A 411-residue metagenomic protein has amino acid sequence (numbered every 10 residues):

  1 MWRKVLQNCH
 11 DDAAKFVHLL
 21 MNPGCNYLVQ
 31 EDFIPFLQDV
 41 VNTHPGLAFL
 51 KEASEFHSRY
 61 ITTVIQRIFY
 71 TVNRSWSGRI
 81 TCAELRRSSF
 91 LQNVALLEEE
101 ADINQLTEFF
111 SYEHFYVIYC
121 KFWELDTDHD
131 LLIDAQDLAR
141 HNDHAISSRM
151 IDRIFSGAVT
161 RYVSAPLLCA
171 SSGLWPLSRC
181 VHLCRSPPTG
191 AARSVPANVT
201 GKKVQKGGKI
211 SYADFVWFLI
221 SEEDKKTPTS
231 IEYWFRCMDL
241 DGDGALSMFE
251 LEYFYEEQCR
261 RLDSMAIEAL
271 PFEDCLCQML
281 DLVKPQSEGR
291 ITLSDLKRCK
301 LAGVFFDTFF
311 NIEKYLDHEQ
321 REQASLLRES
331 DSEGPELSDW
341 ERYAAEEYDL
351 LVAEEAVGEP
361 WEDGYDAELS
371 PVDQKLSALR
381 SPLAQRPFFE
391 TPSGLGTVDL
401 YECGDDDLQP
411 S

Functional and structural regions predicted by a protein language model:
M1-Q7, L28-P45, K51, T81-A95 (+4 more regions): Amphipathic regulatory helices of Ca2+-sensor modules
M1-R3, H10-Y27, K51-S77, H114-D130 (+6 more regions): Primarily EF-hand calcium-binding motifs
M21-Y116: Solenoidal tandem-repeat scaffolds enriched in leucines and small polar residues
V40, T62, N142-A145, I151 (+4 more regions): Long, highly charged low-complexity segments
V94-H129, A135-G157: Acidic, glycine-rich loop-and-beta core segments that form the ion-binding/anion-interacting portion of active sites
R179-C180, S186, G190: Cytosolic, low-complexity regulatory segments enriched in Ser/Pro/Gly with interspersed Lys/Arg in eukaryotic signaling
